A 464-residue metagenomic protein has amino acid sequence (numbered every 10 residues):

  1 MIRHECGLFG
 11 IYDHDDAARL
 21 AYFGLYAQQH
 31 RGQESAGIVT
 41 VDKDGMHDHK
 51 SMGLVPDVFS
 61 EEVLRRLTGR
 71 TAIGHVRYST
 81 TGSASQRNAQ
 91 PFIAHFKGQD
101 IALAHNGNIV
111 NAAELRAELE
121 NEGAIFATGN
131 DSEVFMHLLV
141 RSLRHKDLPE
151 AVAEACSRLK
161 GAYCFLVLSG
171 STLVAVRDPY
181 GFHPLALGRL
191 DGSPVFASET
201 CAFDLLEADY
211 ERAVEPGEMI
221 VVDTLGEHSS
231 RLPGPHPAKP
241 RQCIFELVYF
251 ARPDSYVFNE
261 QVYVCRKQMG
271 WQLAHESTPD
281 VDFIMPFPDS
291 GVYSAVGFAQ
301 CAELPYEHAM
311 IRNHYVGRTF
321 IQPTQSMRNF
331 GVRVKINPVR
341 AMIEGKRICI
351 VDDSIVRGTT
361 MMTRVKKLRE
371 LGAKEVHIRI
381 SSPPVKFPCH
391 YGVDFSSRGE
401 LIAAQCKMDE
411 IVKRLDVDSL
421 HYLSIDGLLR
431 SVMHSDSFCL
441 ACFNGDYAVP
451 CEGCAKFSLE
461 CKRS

Functional and structural regions predicted by a protein language model:
M1-P216, V221-V281, F287, E375: Conserved short alpha-helical segments that host acidic/polar catalytic motifs at enzyme active sites
A18, T80-T81, N111, F182-H183 (+7 more regions): Flexible loop/turn segments at secondary-structure boundaries
F59, T128, E133, Y306-G317 (+1 more regions): A conserved beta-strand->alpha-helix junction
A124, H145, T278-V281, Q300-E307 (+2 more regions): Secondary-structure transition/capping motifs at alpha-helix termini and the adjoining loop/turn into the next element
H137-K146, P288, Q300-R318: Amphipathic alpha-helical
C156, S171-T172, R189, E207-A213 (+1 more regions): PRPP-dependent phosphoribosyltransferase catalytic core
I284, G291-F298, A302, Y306 (+2 more regions): Extended, hydrophobic alpha-helical segments in both membrane/secreted and soluble proteins
E303-I348, M362, K386-S396: Short, glycine/charge-rich flexible loops or terminal/linker lids adjacent to PRPP-binding catalytic cores
